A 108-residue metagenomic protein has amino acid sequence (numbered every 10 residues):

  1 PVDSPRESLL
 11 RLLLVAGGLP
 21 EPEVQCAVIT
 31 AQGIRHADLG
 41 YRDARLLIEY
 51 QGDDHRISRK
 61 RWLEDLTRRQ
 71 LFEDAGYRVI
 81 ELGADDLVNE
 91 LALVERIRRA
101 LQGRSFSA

Functional and structural regions predicted by a protein language model:
P1-A108: Surface segments flanking catalytic/ligand-binding clefts of nucleic-acid enzymes
